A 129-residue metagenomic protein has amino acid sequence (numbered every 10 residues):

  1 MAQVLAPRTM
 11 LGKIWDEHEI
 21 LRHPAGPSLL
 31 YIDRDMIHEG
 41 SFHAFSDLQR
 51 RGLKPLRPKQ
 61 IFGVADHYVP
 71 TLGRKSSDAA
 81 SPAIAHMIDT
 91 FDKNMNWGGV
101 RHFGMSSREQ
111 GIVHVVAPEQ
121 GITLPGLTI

Functional and structural regions predicted by a protein language model:
M1-I129: Fe-S-dependent hydro-lyases/dehydratases of central metabolism
